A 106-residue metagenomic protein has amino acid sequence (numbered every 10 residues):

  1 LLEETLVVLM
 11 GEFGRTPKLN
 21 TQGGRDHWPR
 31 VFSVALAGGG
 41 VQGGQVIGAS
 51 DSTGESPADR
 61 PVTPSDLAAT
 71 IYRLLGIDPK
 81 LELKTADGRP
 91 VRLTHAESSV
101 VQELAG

Functional and structural regions predicted by a protein language model:
L1-G106: Ligand-binding pockets and gating/stacking loops
